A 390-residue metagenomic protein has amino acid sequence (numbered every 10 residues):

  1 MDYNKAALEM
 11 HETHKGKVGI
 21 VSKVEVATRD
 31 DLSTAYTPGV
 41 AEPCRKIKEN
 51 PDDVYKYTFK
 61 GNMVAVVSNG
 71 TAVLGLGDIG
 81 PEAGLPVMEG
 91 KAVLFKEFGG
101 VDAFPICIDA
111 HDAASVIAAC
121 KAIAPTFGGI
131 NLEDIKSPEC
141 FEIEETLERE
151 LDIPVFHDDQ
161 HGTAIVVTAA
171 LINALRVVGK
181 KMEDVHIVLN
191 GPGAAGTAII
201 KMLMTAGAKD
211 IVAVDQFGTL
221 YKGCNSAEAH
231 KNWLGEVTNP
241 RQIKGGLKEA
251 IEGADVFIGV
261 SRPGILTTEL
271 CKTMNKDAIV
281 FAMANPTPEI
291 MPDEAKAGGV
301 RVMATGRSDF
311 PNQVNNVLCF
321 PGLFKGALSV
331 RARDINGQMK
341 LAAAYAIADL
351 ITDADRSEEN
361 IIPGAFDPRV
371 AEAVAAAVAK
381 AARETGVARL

Functional and structural regions predicted by a protein language model:
M1-I153, A375, A381, T385-R389: N-terminal ligand-binding/catalytic initiation module
Y55-K60, K96-E97, A122-A124, E148-R149 (+7 more regions): Solvent-exposed alpha-helices and their adjacent loops that cap or buttress functional pockets in soluble metabolic
N69-T71, I79, I108-D109, D134-S137 (+5 more regions): Short, ordered loop/turn segments at secondary-structure junctions
L74, I79-G99, L151, H157 (+3 more regions): Glycine-rich phosphate/diphosphate-binding loop of Rossmann-like nucleotide-binding domains
P105, N131-D134, V155-D158, L189 (+5 more regions): General beta-strand structural signal in soluble alpha/beta enzymes
D158-D159, V178, A282-L390: Adenosine-phosphate binding glycine-rich loop
N232-R301, R307-D309: Rossmann-like adenosine-cofactor binding region
